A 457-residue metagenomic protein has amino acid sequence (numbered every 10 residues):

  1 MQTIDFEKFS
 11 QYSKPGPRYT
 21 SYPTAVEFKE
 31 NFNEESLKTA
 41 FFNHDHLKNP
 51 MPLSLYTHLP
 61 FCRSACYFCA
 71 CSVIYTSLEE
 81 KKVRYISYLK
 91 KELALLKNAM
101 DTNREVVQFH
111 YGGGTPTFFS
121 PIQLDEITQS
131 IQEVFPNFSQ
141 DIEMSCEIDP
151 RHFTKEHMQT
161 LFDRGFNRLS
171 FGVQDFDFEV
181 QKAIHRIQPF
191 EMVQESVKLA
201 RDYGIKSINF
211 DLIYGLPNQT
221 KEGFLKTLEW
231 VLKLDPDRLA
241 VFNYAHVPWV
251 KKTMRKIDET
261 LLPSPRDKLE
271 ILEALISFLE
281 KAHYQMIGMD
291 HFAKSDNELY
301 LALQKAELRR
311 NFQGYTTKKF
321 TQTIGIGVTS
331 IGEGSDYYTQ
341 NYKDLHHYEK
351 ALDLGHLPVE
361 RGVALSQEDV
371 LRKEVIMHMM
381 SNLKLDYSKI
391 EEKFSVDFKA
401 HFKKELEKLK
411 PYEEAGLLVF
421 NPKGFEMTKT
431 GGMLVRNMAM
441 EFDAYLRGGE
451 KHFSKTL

Functional and structural regions predicted by a protein language model:
M1-L53, T102: Flexible, acidic/Gly-rich N-terminal and inter-domain linker regions that tether and position cofactor-handling modules
P52, T76-A99, V106-V396, T456: C-terminal scaffold of the Radical SAM
T57-V73: Local cysteine-cluster metal-coordination motifs and their immediate loop/turn environment, predominantly Fe-S cluster
C69, E374-I376, M438: Short alpha-helical scaffolding segments that buttress acidic/His motifs in well-ordered protein cores
D397-P411: Short amphipathic alpha-helical interaction segments
E413-K423: A short, conserved structural fragment
G424-T428: Minor-groove-contacting beta-hairpin "wing" of winged helix-turn-helix DNA-binding domains
G432-L457: Short, amphipathic alpha-helical interaction segments positioned at domain boundaries
